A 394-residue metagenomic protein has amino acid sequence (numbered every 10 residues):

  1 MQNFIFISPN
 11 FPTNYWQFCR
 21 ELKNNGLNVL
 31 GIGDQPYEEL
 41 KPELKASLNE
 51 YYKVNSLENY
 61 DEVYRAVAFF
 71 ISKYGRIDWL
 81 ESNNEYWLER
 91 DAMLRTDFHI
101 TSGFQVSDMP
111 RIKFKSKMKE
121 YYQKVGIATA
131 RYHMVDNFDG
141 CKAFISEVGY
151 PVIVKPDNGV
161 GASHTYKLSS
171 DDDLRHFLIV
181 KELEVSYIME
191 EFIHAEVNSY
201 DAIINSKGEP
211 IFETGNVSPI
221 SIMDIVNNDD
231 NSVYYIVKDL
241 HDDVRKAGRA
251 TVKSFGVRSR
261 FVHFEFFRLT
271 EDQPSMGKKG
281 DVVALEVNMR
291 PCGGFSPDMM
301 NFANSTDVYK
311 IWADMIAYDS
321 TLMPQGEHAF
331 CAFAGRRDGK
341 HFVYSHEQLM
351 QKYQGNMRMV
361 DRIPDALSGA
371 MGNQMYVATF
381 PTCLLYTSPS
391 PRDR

Functional and structural regions predicted by a protein language model:
M1-Q105, D139: ATP-binding N-terminal substructure of ATP-dependent carboxylate-amine bond-forming enzymes
L88-D97, S107-Q123: Well-ordered mid-protein domain cores that form the structural environment of catalytic cofactors
R111-H194, N205-E209, Y234-K246, A250: Active-site nucleotide/adenylate-binding loops and adjacent lid/helix of ATP-dependent enzymes
S169, R336-D338, V377-C383: Short beta-strand-to-loop capping motifs
E191-V257, F261, R268, D272 (+4 more regions): ATP-dependent carboxylate/phosphate-activation module, predominantly the ATP-grasp catalytic core and closely related
D314-Y353: A glycine-rich beta-turn/hairpin centered on an aromatic-Pro dipeptide
Q354-L385: Polybasic (Lys/Arg-rich)
Y386-D393: Conserved small/polar residues in nucleotide/adenosyl-binding loops
